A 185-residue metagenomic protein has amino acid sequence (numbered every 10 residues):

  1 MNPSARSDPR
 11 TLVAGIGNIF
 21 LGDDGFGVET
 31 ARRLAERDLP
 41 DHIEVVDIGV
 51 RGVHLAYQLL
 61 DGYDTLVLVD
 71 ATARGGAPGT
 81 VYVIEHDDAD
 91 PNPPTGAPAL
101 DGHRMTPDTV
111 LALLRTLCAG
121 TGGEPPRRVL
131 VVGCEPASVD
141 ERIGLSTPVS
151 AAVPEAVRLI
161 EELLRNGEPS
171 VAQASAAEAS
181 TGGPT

Functional and structural regions predicted by a protein language model:
M1-G120, E124-R127, V131-P136, I143-P154 (+1 more regions): N-terminal catalytic or cofactor-binding beta/alpha core of small enzyme domains
